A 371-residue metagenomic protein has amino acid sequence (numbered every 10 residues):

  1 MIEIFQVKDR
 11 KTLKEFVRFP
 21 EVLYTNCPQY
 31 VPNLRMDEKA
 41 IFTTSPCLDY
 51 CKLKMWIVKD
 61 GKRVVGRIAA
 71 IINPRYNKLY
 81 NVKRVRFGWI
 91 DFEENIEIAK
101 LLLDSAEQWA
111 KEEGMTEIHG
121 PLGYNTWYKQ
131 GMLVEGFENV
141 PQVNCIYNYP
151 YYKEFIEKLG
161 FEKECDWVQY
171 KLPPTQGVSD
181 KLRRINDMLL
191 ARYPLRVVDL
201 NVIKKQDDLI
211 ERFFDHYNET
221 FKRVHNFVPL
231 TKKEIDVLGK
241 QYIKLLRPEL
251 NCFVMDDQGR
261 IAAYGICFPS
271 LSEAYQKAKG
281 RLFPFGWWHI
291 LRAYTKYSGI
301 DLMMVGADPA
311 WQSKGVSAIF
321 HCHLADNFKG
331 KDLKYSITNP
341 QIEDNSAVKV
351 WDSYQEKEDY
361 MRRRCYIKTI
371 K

Functional and structural regions predicted by a protein language model:
M1-E3: Extreme N-terminal starter segment of soluble prokaryotic enzymes
P20-D60, I68-K78, L200-V305: A conserved beta-strand-loop-helix scaffold within acyl/acetyltransferase catalytic domains
L53, C165-Q169, Y360-C365: Short hydrophobic/aromatic beta-strand or adjacent loop that forms the aromatic wall/cage of a ligand/substrate-binding
L79-G160, A278-S353: Acyl-donor binding region in acyl/amide transferases
I146-N226: Acyltransferase donor/substrate-recognition loop-hinge adjacent to the catalytic core
T231-I235, Q258, I266-G286, F320-N327 (+4 more regions): Active/binding-pocket-proximal capping segment
